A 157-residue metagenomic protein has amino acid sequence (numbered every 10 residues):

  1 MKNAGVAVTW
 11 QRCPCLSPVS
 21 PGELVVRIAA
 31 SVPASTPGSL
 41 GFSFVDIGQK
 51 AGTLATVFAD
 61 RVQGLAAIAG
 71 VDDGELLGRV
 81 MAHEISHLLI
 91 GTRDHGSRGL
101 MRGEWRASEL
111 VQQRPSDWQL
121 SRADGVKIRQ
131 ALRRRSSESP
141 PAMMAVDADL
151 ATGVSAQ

Functional and structural regions predicted by a protein language model:
M1-L88, R93-D94: Metzincin-family zinc-dependent endopeptidase catalytic domain
V45-V71, E75-L76, T92-Q157: Metalloprotease/metallohydrolase-associated module, dominated by Zn2+-dependent proteases
